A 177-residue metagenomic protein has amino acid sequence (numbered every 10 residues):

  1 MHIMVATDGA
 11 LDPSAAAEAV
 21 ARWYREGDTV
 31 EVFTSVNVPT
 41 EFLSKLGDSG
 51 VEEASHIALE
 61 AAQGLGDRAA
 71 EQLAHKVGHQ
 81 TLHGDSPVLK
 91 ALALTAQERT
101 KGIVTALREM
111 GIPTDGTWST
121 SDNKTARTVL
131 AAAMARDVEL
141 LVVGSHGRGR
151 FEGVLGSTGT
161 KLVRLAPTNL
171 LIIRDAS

Functional and structural regions predicted by a protein language model:
M1, D137-E139, P167: Conserved acidic residues
H2-H83, R108, T114-D115: Small/aliphatic-rich secondary-structure junction motif
G9, W118, L140-K161: Glycine-rich, Arg-bearing micro-motifs that act as flexible, cationic patches
A16-A19, T128-V129, S157-T158: A short acidic, amphipathic alpha-helical/loop segment
R22, M134, V163-R164: Solvent-exposed polar/charged
E26, T158, A166-T168: Short, structured coil segments at secondary-structure junctions
A74-L141: Structural beta-alpha unit
L165-S177: Short, flexible loop segments at boundaries between secondary-structure elements
